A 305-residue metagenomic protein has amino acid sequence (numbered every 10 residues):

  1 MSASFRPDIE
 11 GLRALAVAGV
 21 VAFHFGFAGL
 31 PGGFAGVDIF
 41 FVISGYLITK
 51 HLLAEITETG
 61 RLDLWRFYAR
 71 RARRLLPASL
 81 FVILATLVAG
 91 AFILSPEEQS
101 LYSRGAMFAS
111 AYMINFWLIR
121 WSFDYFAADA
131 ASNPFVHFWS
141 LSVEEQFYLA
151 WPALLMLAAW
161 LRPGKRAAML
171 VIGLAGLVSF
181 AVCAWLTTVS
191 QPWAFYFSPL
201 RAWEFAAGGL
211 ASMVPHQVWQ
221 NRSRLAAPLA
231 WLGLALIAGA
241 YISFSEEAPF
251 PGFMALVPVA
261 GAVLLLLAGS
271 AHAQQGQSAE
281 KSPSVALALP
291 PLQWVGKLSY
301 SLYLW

Functional and structural regions predicted by a protein language model:
M1-W305: Membrane-interface helix/loop caps of multi-pass membrane proteins
